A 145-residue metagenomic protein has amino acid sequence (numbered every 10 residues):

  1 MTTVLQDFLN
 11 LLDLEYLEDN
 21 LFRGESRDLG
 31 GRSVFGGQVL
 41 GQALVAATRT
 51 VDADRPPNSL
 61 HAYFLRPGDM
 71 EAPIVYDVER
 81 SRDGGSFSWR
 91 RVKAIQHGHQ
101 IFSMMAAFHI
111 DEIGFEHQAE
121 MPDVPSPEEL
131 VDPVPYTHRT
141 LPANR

Functional and structural regions predicted by a protein language model:
M1-R139: Terminal targeting signals and extreme-terminal segments of soluble enzymes
T140-R145: Short "domain-exit" segments at the C-terminal end of structured domains
